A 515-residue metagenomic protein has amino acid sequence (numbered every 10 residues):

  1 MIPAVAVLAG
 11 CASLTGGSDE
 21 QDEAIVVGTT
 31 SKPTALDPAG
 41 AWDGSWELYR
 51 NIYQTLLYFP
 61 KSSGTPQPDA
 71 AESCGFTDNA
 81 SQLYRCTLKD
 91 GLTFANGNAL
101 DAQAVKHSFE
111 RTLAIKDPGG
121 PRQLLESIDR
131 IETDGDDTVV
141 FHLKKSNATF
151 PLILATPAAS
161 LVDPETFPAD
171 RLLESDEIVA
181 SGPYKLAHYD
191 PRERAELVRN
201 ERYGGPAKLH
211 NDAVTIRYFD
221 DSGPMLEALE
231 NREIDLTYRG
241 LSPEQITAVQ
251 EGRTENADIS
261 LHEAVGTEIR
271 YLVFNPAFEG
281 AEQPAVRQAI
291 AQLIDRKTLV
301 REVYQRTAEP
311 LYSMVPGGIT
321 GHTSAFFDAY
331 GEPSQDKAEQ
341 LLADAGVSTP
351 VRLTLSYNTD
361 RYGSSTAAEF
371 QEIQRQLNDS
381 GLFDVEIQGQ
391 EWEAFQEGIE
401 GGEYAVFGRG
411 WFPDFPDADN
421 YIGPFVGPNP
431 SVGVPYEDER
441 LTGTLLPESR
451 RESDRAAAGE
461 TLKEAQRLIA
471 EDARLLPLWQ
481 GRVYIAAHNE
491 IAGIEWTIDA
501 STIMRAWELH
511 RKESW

Functional and structural regions predicted by a protein language model:
E20, D190, L293-H322, S365-E372 (+1 more regions): Detector for C-terminal structural segments
G28-N79, E110, V179-A180: N-terminal lobe/hinge region of extracytoplasmic solute-binding protein
T87, R122-T166, H188: Surface-exposed binding/hinge segments that line and control ligand-binding clefts or catalytic entry sites
L100-S108, T138-H142, G182-P183, N211-A213 (+6 more regions): Alpha-helical secondary-structure segments
R130-E132, A187-V198, T215-F278, R301: Extracellular/periplasmic solute-recognition and catalytic clefts
A155-A207, A213: Gly/Pro-rich hinge or "lid" segments in bacterial periplasmic/extracellular proteins
P310-A345, Y362-A367: Structural transition elements
A343-P413: Ligand/substrate-recognition segments at binding pockets and active sites
